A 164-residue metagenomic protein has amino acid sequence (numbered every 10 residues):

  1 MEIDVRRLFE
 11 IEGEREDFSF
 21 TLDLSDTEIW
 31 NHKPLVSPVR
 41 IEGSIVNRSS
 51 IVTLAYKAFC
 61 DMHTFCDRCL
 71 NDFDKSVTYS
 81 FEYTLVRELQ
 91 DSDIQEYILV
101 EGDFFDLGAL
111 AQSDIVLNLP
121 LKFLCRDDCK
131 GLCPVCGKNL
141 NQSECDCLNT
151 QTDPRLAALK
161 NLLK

Functional and structural regions predicted by a protein language model:
M1-K164: Structured interface patches
